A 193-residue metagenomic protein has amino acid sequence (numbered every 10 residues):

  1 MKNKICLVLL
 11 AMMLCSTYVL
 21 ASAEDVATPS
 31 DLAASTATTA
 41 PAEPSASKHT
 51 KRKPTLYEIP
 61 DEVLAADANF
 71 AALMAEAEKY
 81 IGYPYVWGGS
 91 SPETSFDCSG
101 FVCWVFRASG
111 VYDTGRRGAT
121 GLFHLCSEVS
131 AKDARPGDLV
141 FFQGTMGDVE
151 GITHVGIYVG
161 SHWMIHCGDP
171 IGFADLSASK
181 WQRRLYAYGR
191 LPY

Functional and structural regions predicted by a protein language model:
K2-L9, L14-E62, M74, V111-Y112 (+3 more regions): Aromatic- and glycine-rich peptidoglycan recognition patches
L64-A71, P92-D97, E128, Q182: Soluble non-cytosolic domains of exported or imported proteins
F70-I81: Surface-exposed, glycine-biased beta-strand/turn segments
K79-P136, M146: Catalytic cysteine-centered active-site loop
